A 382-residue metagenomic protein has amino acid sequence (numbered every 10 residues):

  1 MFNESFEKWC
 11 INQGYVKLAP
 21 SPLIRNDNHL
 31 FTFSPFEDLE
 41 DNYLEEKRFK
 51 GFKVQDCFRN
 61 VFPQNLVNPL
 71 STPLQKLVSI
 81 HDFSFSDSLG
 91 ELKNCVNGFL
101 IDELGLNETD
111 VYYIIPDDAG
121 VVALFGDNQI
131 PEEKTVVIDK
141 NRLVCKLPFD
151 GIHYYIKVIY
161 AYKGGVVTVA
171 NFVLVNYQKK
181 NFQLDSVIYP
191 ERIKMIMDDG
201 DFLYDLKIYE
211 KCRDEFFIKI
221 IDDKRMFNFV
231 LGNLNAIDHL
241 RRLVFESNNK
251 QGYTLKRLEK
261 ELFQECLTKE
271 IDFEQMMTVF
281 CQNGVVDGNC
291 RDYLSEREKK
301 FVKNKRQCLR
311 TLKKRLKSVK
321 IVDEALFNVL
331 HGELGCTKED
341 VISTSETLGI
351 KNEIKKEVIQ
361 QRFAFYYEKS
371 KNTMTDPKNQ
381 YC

Functional and structural regions predicted by a protein language model:
M1-R257, C266-V285, R291-D323, L330 (+1 more regions): Structured aminoacyl-transfer and RNA-binding surfaces used for tRNA recognition/handling in the translation apparatus
E4, C336-T337: Extended, well-folded interaction surfaces typified by the phenylalanyl-tRNA synthetase beta subunit core
Y15, C336, I350: Short glycine/serine/threonine/alanine-rich loop segments
N97, L262-F263, F327, V341: Generic structural marker for isolated residues within well-ordered, non-membrane alpha-helices of soluble domains
K256-F263, T337: P-loop NTPase catalytic cores that bind/hydrolyze ATP
E324-L326, T337-K338: Short, charged amphipathic recognition helices of the HTH superfamily and cognate SANT/SANTA-like modules
G332-G335, I342: Glycine-centered tight-turn and secondary-structure capping sites
E339-P377: Conserved glycine-bearing catalytic or ligand-binding loops at nucleotide- and phosphate-handling centers of large
